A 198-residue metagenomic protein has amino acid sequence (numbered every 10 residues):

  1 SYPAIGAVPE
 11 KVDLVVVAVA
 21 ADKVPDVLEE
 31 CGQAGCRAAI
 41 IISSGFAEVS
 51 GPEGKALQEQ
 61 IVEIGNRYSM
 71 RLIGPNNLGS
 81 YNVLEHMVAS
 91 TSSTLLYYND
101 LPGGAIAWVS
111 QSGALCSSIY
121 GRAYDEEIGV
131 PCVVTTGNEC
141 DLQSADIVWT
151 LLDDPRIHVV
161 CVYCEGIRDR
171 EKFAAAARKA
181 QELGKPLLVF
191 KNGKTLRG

Functional and structural regions predicted by a protein language model:
S1-G198: Catalytic-core regions of core metabolic enzymes, especially those transforming organic acids/acyl-group intermediates
